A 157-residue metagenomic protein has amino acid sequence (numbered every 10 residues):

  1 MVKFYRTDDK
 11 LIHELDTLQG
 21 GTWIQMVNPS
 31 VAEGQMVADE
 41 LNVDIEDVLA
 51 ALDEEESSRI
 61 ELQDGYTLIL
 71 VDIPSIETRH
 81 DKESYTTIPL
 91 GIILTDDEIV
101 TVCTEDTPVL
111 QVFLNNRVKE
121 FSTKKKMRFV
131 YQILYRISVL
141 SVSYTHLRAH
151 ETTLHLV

Functional and structural regions predicted by a protein language model:
M1-R128: Helix-boundary and N-terminal cytosolic regulatory elements
I99, T152-L154: Alpha-helical hydrophobic packing sites
F121-I137, S141-Y144: Long, non-coiled-coil amphipathic alpha-helical linker/lever segments that couple catalytic cores to other domains
T145-T152: Conserved small/polar residues in nucleotide/adenosyl-binding loops
